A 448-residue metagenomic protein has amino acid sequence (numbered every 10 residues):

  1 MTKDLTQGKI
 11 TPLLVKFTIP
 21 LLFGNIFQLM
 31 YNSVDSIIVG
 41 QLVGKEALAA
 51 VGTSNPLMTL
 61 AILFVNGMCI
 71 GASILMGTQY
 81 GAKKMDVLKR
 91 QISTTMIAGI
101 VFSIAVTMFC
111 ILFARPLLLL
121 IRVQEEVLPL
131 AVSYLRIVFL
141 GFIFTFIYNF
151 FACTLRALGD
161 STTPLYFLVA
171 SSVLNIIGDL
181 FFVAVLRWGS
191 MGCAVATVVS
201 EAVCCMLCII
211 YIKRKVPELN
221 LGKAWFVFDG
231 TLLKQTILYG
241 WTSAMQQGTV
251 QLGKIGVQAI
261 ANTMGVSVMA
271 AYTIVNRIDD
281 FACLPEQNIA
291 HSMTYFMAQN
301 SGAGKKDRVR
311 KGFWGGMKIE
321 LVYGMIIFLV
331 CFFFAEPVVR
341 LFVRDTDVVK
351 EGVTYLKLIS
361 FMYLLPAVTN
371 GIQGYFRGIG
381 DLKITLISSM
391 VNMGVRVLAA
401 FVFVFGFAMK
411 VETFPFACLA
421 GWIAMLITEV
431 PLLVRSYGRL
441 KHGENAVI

Functional and structural regions predicted by a protein language model:
M1-T18, M76-G141, V185-W241, M297-M362 (+1 more regions): Short alpha-helical transmembrane segments in multi-pass integral membrane proteins
K16-D35, I137, S171, S200-C204 (+4 more regions): Transmembrane helical elements of multi-pass membrane transporters/channels
L21, N25, I37, I74 (+15 more regions): Transmembrane alpha-helix boundary and packing residues in multipass membrane permease domains and related
L22, I26, M30, V34 (+21 more regions): Generic alpha-helical transmembrane segments of integral inner-membrane proteins, especially permease/transport modules
M30-A49, L118-E125, F181-W188, G248-R277 (+5 more regions): Helix-terminus/linker motif at the lipid-water interface of multi-pass membrane proteins
K45-P56, L135, A194, V266-F281 (+2 more regions): Small-residue hotspots at the loop-to-helix junctions and early N-terminal turns of transmembrane alpha-helices
L48-M108, T145-P164, A271-A335, P366-G380 (+1 more regions): Small-residue-rich hydrophobic transmembrane alpha-helices
C69, I137-R156, P164-S172, C193-M206 (+4 more regions): Short runs within selected transmembrane alpha-helices of multi-pass transporters and secretion channels
